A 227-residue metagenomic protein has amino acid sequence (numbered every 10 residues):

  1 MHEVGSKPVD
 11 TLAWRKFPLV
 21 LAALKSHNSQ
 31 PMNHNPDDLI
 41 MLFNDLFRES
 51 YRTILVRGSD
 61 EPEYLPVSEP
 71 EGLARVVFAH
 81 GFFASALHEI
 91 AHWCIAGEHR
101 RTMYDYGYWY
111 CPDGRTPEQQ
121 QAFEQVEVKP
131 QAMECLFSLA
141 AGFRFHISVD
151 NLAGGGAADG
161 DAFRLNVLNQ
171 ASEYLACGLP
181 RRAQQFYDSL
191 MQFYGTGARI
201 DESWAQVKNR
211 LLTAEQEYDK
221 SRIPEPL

Functional and structural regions predicted by a protein language model:
W14-F17, L24-P70, Q120-Q125: Auxiliary, metal-adjacent structural segments of Zn-dependent hydrolase domains
P70-S85: Short pre-active-site segment immediately N-terminal to the catalytic Zn-binding motif
A84-G97: Active-site recognition of the HExxH zinc-binding catalytic motif
A96-E127, V149-D150, G154: Post-HEXXH active-site segment of zinc metalloproteases
E124-L139: An active-site-proximal "capping" alpha-helix that borders the catalytic cofactor pocket
L136-N151: Short helix/loop segments within enzyme catalytic domains that coordinate or immediately flank catalytic cofactors
V149-L227: Pan-zinc metallopeptidase signature
